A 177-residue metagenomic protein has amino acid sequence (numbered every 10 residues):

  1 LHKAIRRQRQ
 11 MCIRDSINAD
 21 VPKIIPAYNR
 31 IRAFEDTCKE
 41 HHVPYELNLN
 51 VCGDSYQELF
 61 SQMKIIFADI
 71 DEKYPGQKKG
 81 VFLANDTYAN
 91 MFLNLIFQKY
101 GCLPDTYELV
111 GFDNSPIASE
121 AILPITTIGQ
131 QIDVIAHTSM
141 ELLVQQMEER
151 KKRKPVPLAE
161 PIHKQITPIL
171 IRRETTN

Functional and structural regions predicted by a protein language model:
L1, K64-F67: Short hydrophobic/charged patches on amphipathic alpha-helices used for structural packing and interfaces
L1-I13: Single conserved hydrophobic/aromatic residue that forms the stacking wall/gate of nucleotide- or nucleobase-binding
R9, R30-I31, Q146, R173: Short, cationic motifs built from Arg/Lys/His that form the positively charged side of catalytic pockets
Q10, V43, G101-C102: Helix N-cap/coil-helix junction residues
M11, V21-K23, V156-L158: Structured catalytic/translocation cores of nucleotide/phosphate-coupled proteins
I17-I65, L83-N90, F112-N114, G129-T138 (+1 more regions): Hinge/beta->alpha junction and helix N-cap segments in small-molecule ligand-binding domains
A68-N177: Flexible loop/turn connectors
